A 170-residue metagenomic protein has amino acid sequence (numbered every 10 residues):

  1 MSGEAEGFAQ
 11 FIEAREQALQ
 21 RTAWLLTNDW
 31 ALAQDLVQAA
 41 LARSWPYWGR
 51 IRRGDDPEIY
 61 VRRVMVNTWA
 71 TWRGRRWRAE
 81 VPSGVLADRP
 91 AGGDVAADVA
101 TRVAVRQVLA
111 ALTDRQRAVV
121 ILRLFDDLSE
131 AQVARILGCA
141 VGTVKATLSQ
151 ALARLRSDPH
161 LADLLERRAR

Functional and structural regions predicted by a protein language model:
M1-R21, A31-Q34: A short, charge-rich alpha-helical start-of-domain segment used by transcription regulators
E6-G7, L152-R170: C-terminal edge and immediately downstream basic/flexible tail or linker adjoining helix-turn-helix-like DNA-binding
D35-A42, D55-N67: Structural recognition of an alpha-helix C-terminal capping motif at a helix-to-coil junction
A39-D56, R75-W77, D158: Sigma70-family region 2
R52-R53, R63-G84, A97-D98: Arg/Lys-rich amphipathic alpha helix in sigma70-family domain 2
A110, D114, D126-T143: Helix-turn-helix DNA-binding module
V119-R123: A short pre-motif secondary-structure segment
L137-L161: DNA-recognition helix of helix-turn-helix
